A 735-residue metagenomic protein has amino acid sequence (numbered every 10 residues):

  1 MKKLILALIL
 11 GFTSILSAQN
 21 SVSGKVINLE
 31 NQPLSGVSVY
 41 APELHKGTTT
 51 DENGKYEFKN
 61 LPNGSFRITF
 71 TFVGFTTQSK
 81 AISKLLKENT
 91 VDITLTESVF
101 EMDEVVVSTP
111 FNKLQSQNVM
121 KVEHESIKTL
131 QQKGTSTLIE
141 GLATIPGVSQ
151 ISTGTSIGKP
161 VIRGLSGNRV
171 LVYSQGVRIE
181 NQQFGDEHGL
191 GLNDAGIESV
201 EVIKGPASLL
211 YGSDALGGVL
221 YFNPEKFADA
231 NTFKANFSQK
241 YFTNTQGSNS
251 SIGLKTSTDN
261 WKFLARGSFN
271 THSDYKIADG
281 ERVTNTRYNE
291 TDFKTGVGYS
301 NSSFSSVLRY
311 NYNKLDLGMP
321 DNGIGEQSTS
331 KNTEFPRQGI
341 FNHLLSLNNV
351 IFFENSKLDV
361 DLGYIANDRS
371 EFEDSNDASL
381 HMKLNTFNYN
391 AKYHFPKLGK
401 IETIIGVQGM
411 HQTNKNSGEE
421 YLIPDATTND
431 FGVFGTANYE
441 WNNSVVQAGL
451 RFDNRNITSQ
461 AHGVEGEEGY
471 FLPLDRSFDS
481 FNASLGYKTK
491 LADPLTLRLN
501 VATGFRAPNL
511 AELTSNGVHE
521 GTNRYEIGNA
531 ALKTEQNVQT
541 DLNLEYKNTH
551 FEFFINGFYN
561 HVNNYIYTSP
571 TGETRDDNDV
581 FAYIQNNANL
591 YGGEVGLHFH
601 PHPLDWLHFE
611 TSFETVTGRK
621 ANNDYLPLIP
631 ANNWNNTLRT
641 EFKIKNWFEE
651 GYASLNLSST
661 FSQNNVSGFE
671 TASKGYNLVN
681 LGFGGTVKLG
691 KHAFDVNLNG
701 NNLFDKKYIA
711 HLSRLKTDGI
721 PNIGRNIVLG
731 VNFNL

Functional and structural regions predicted by a protein language model:
S23, T243-T271, E281-D316, R337-E354 (+6 more regions): Transmembrane beta-barrel wall of Gram-negative outer-membrane proteins
I27-Q32, V37-P42, T71-F75, L85-Q131 (+1 more regions): Short, acidic, small-residue-rich periplasmic hinge/interaction motif at the N-terminus of Gram-negative outer-membrane
K59, V177-G205: Short acidic/polar hinge/loop motifs at secondary-structure boundaries that mediate gating or recognition
N89-T94, L138-G141, G158-V161, Y173 (+4 more regions): N-terminal periplasmic accessory domains that precede and gate Gram-negative outer-membrane beta-barrel machines
H272-G280, T284-E290, S303-T386, T413-N414 (+4 more regions): Flexible loop and strand-edge segments within Gram-negative outer membrane beta-barrel domains
S273, F505-R506, H561-N564, T568 (+2 more regions): C-terminal beta-signal and adjacent terminal beta-strands/loops of Gram-negative outer-membrane beta-barrel proteins
Q327-N348, D425, F471-T496, T503-V562 (+3 more regions): Outer-membrane beta-barrel signature, preferentially recognizing the C-terminal barrel domain of Gram-negative
F558-V562, F581-Q663: Gram-negative outer-membrane beta-barrel transporters
